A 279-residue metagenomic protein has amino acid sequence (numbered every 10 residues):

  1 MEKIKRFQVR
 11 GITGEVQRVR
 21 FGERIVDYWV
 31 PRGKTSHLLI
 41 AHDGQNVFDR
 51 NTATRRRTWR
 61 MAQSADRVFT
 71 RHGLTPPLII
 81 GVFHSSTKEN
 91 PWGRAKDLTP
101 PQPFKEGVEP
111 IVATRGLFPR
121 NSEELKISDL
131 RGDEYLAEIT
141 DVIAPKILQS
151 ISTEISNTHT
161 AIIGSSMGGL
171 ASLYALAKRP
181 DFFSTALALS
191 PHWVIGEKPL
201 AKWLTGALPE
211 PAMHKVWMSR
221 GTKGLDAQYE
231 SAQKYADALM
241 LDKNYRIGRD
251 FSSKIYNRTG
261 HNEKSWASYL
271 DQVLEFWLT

Functional and structural regions predicted by a protein language model:
M1-T279: Non-catalytic cap/lid and distal C-terminal segments of serine-dependent acyl enzymes
